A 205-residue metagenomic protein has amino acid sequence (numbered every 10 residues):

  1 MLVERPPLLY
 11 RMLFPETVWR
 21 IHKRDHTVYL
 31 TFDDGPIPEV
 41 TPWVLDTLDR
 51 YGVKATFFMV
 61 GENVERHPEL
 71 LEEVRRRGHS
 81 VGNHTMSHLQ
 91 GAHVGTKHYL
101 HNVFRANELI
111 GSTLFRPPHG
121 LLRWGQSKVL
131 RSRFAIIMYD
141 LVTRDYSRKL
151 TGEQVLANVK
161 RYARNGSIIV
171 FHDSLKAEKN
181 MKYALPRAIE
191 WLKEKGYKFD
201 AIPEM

Functional and structural regions predicted by a protein language model:
M1-T31, P36-Y51, R66-H67, R187-M205: N-terminal pre-catalytic segment of deacetylase/amide-hydrolase enzymes
T27-V28, P38, T47-Q154, V159-A177: Metal-dependent polysaccharide deacetylase catalytic core of the NodB/CE4 family, i.e., the active-site-bearing domain
W43, N102, A184: Charged catalytic carboxylate motif
V159-P203: Catalytic grooves of carbohydrate-active enzymes
